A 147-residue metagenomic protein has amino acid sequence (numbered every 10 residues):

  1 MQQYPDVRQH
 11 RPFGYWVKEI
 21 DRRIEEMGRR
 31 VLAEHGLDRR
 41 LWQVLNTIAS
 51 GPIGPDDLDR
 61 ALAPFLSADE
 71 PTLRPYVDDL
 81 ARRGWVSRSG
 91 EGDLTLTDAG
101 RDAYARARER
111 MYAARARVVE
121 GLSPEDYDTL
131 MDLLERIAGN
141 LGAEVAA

Functional and structural regions predicted by a protein language model:
M1-P5, I53, D128-A147: C-terminal regulatory/oligomerization modules of transcriptional regulators
M1-R39: N-terminal leader segment of winged-helix/HTH proteins
R8, Y15, R39, A68-P71 (+4 more regions): Residues at secondary-structure transition points
M27-T72: N-terminal helix-turn-helix DNA-binding core of bacterial DNA-binding proteins
D78-D132: Charged, amphipathic alpha-helical coiled-coil/dimerization segments
